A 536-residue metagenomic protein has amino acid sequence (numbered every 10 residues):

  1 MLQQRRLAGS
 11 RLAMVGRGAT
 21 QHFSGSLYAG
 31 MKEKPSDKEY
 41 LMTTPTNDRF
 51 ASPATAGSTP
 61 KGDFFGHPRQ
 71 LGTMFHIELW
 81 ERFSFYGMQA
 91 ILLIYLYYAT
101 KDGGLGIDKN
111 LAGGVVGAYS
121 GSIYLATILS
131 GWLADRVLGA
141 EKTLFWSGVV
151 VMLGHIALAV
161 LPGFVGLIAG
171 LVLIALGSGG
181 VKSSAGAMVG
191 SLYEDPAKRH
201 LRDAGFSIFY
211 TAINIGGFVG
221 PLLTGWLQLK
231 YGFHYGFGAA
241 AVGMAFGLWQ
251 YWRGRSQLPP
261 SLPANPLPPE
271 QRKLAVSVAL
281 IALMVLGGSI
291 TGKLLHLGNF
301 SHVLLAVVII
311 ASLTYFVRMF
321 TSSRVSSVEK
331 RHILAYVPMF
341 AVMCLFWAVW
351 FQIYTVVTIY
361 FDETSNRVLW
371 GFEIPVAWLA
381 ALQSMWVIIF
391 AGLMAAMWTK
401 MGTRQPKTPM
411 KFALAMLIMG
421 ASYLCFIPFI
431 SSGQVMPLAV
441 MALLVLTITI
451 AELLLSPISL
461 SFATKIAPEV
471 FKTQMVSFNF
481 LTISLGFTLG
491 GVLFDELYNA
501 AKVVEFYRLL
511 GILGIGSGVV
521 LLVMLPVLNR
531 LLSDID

Functional and structural regions predicted by a protein language model:
D37-Q70, P196-A197, G225-Y354, T358 (+3 more regions): Intracellular loop-helix junctions on the cytosolic face of multi-pass helical membrane proteins
A90-L111, I353-A377: Short amphipathic helix-loop junctions that connect adjacent transmembrane helices in Major Facilitator Superfamily/SLC
G114-L133, A381-M394: Central cavity-lining transmembrane alpha-helices of secondary-active solute carriers, predominantly the Major
T127-V151, I156: Conserved MFS/SLC helix-loop-helix module at the cytosolic interface between two early adjacent transmembrane helices
V149-V165, L417-Q434: C-terminal ends and interior cores of transmembrane alpha-helices in multi-pass membrane transporters/permeases
G154, V165-V181, V435-L454: Hydrophobic core of transmembrane alpha-helices in multi-pass small-molecule transporters, especially MFS/SLC-type
L201-P221, Q228, G243-G247, Q383 (+1 more regions): Glycine-rich segments within core transmembrane alpha-helices of 12-TM secondary carriers
V307-V317, F372-G402, A415-S422: Transmembrane alpha-helices of Major Facilitator/SLC transporters
